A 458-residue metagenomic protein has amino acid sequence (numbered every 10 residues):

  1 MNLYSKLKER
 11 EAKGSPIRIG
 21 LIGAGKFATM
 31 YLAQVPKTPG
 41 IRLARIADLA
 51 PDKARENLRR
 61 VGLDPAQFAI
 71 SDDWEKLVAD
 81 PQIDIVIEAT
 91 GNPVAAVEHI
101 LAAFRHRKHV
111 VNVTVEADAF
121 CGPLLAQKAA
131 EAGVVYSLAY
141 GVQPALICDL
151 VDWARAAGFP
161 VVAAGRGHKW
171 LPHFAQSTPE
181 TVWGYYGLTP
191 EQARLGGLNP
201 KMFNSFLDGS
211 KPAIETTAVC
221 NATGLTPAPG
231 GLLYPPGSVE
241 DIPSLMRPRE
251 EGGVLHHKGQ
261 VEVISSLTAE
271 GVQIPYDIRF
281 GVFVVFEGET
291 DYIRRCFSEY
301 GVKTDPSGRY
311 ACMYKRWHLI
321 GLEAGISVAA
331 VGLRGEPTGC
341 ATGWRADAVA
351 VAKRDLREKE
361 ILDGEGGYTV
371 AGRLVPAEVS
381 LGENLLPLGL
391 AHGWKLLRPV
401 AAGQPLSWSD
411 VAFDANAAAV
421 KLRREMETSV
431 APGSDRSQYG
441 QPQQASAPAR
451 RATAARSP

Functional and structural regions predicted by a protein language model:
M1-V61, T216: N-terminal Rossmann-like dinucleotide-binding module
N2-K8, Y185, T189-A445: C-terminal catalytic/substrate-binding lobe primarily of soluble NAD(P)-dependent oxidoreductases
L49, G91, V115-D118, G141-V142 (+3 more regions): Short, ordered loop/turn segments at secondary-structure junctions
A50-D80: Conserved N-terminal Rossmann-fold NAD(P) cofactor-binding segment
D72-R105, E116-G122: Beta-loop-alpha module in the N-terminal Rossmann-like domain of NAD(P)-dependent dehydrogenases, especially those
A95-A102, V115-V135, A139-V142, D152: Rossmann-fold NAD(P)-binding glycine/threonine-rich loop
H109-V111: A short hydrophobic/small-residue beta-strand
S137-L207: Rossmann-like NAD(P)H-binding beta-loop-alpha module
